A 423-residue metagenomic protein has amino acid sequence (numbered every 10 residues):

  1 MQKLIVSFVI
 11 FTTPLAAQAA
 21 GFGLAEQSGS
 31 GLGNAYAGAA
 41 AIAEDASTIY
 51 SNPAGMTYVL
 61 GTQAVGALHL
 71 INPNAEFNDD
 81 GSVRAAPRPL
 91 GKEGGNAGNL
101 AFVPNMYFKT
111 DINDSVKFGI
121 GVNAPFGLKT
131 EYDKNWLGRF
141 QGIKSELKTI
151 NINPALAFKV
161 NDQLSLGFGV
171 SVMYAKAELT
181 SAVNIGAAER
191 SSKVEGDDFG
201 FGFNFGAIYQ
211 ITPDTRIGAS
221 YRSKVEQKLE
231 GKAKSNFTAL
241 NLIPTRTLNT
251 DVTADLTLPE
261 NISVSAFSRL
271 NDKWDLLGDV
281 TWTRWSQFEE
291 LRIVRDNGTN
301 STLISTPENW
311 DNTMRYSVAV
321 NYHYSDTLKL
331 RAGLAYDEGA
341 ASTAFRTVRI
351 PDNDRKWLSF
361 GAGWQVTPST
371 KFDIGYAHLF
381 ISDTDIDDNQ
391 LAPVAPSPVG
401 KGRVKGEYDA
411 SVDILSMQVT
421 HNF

Functional and structural regions predicted by a protein language model:
M1-A19: Gram-negative bacterial Sec-dependent N-terminal signal peptides
V9, V59, S286: Active-site-proximal flexible loops/turns
T12-A16, L68, A362: Residue-level signal for alpha-helical transmembrane segments in multi-pass membrane proteins
A20-A35, A39, V83-E93, L100-F423: Outer-membrane beta-barrel porins/channels
G23-G38, T57-E76: Transmembrane beta-strand segments of Gram-negative outer membrane beta-barrel proteins
A39-E44, I49-T62, F108-N113, V160: Outer-membrane beta-barrel pore proteins
